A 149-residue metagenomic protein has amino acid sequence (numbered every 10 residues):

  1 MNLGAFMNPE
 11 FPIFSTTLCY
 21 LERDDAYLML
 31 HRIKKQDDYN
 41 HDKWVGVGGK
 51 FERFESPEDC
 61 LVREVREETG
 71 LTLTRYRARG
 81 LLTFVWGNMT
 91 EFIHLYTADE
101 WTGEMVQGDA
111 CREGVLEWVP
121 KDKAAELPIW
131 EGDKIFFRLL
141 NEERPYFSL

Functional and structural regions predicted by a protein language model:
N2, L139-L149: Charged phosphate-binding loop/patch that engages nucleotide di/tri-phosphates or the phosphate backbone of nucleic
G4-M29, K50-F51: Conserved N-terminal beta-strand and adjoining loop/helix that marks the start of the Nudix/MutT-like hydrolase domain
F6-M7, R79-V85: Short, solvent-exposed loop/turn elements at beta->coil junctions and helix N-caps that rim active or binding pockets
F11-I13, K43, N88-T90: A generic structural micro-feature
S15, A78, F92: Residues that flank catalytic or metal-binding motifs in active/ligand-binding sites
E22-A26, K35-Q36, E52, A98-E104 (+1 more regions): Short, charged/polar surface micro-motifs in flexible loops or helix N-caps
Y27-E67: Conserved Nudix-box catalytic region and its N-terminal flanking loop in Nudix hydrolases and closely related
F51-T74, F84-L139: Unchanged
